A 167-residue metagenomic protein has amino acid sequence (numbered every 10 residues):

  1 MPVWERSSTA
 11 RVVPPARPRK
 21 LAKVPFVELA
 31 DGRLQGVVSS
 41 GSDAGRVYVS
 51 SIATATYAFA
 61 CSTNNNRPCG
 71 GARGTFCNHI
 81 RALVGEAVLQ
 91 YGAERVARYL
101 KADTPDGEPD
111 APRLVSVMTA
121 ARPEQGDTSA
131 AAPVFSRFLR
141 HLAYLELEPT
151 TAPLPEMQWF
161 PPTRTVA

Functional and structural regions predicted by a protein language model:
M1-A167: Long, low-complexity, compositionally biased intrinsically disordered regions
